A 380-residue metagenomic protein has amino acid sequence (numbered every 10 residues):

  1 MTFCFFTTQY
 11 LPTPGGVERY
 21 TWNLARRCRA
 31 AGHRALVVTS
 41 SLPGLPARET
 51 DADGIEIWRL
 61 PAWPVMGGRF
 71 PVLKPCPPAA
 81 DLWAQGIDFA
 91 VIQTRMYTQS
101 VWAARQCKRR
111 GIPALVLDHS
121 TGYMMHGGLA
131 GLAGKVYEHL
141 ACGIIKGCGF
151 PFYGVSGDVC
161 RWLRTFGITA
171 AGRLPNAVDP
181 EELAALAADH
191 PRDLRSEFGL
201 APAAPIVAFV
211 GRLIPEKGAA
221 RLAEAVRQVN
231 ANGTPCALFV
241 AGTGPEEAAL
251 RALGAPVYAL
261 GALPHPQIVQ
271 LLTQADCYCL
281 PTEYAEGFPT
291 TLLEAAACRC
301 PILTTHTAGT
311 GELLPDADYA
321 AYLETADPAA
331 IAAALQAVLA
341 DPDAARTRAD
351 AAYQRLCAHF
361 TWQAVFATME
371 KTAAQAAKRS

Functional and structural regions predicted by a protein language model:
C4, Y153, A201-K217, A223-V226: Conserved donor-binding/catalytic core segment of Leloir-type glycosyltransferases
P113, G122-C148, Y153, R161: Nucleotide-sugar donor phosphate/pyrophosphate-binding loop at the beta->alpha transition of glycosyltransferases
D158, A177: Carbohydrate-associated surface elements
A248-P266: Nucleotide-activated donor-binding/catalytic signature segment of Leloir-type glycosyltransferases, i.e., the conserved
A262-L263, L271-A275: Short alpha-helical donor nucleotide-sugar binding micro-motif in glycosyltransferases
T273-G287, C300: Acidic donor-binding loop of glycosyltransferase active sites
L292, P301-T304: Short hydrophobic beta-strand element within catalytic cores of glycosyltransferases and related nucleotide-activated
D316-P328, A337-D343: Conserved acidic donor-binding segment of nucleotide-sugar-dependent glycosyltransferases
